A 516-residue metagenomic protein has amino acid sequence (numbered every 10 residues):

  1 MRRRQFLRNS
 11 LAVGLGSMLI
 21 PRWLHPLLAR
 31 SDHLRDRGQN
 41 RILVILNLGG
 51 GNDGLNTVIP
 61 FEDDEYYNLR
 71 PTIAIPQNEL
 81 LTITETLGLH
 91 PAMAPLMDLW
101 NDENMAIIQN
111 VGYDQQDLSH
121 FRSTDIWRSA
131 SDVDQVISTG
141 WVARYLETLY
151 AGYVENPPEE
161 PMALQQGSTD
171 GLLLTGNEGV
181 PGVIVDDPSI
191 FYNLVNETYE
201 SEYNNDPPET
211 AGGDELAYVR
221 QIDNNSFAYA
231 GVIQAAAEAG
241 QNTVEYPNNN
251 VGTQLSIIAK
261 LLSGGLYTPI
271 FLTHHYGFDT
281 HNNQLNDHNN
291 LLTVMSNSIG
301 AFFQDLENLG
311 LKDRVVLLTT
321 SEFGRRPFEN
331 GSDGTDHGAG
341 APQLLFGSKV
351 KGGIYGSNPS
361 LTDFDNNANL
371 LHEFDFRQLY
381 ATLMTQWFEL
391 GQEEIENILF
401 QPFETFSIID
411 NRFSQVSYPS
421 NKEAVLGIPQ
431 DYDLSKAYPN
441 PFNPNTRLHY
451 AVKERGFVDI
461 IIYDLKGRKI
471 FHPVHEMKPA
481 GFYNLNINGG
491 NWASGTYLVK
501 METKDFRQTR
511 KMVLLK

Functional and structural regions predicted by a protein language model:
M1, Q5, Q430, G490-A493 (+1 more regions): N-terminal secretory signal peptides
M1-G300, Q304-N308, F328, P342 (+1 more regions): Feature for exported/extracytoplasmic and membrane-associated proteins, marking the mature portion
V315-F323: Acidic/histidine-rich, metal-coordinating catalytic segments
P419-Y438, F442-I462, Y483-G489: Glycine-centered coil/turn sites that cap beta-strands in beta-rich domains
Y463-I470, Y497: Short, glycine-anchored, charge-dense loop/turn motifs used at functional sites
V474-T509: Short, surface-exposed loop/turn motifs with a glycine/proline- and acidic-biased composition
M512-K516: Short beta-strand edge segments in extracellular beta-sheet folds
